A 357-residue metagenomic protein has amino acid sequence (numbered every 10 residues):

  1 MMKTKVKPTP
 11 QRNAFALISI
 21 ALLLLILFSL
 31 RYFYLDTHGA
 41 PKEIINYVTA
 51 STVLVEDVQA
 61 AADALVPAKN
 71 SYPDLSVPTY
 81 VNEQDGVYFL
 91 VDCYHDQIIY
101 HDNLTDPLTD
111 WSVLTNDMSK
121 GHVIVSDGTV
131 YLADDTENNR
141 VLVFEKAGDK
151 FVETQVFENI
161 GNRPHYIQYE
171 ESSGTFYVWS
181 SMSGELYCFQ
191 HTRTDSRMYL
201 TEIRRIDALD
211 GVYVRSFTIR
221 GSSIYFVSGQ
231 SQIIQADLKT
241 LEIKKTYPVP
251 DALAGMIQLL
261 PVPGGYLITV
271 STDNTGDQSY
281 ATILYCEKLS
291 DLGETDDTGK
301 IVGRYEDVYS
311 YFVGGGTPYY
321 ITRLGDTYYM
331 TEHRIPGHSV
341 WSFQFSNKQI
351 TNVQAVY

Functional and structural regions predicted by a protein language model:
A40-S76: A short helix->beta-strand "capping" segment at the edge of beta-propeller domains
V66-D96: Beta-strand-rich domains and repeat architectures in extracellular enzymes and scaffolds, especially beta-propellers
K69-D74, S112-D117, V156-G161, R204-D210 (+2 more regions): Surface loop/turn motifs at the tips and blade-to-blade linkers of beta-strand repeat domains
S76-Y80, S119-V125, N162-E170, D210-R220 (+2 more regions): Repeated scaffold domains used in trafficking and secretory/extracellular systems, primarily beta-propellers
D85-G86, G128-T129, S172-G174, G221-S223 (+2 more regions): Short coil/turn segments that connect the beta-strands within blades of beta-propeller domains
L90-Y94, L132-E137, Y177-S183, Y225-S231 (+2 more regions): Conserved beta-strand positions in repeat-built beta-propeller and related beta-rich domains
Q97-Y100, N139-F144, S183-Q190, Q230-A236 (+2 more regions): Structural motif
G314-Y357: Blade-level signature of beta-propeller repeat domains, shared across WD40, Kelch, NHL, RCC1 and BNR/Asp-box propellers
